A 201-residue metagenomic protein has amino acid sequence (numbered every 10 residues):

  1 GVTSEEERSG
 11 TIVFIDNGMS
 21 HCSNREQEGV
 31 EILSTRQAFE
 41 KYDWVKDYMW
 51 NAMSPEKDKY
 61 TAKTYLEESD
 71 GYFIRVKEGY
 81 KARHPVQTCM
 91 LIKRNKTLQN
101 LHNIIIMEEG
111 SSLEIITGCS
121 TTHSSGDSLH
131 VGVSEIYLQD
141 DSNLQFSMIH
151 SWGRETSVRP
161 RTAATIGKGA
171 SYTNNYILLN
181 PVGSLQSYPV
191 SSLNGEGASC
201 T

Functional and structural regions predicted by a protein language model:
G1-G18: Short, Gly/Pro- and small/polar-rich lid/capping loops
I15, C22-L33, E40-T201: Conserved beta-strand/loop scaffold segments within soluble protein domains that form the structured core and edges
